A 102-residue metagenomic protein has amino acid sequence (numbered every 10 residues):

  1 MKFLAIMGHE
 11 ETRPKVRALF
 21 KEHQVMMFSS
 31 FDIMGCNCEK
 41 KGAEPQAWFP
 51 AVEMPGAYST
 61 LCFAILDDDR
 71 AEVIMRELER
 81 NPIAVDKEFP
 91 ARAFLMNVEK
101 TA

Functional and structural regions predicted by a protein language model:
M1-A102: Positively charged, small/polar-rich N-terminal and surface patches that mediate targeting and assembly and bind
